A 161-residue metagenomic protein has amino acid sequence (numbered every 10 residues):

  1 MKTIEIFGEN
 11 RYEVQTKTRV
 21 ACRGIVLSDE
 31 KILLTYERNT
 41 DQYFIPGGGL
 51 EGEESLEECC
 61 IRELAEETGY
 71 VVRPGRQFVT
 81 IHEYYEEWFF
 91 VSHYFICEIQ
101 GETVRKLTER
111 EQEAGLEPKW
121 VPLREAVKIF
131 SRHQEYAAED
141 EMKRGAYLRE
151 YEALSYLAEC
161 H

Functional and structural regions predicted by a protein language model:
M1-R23: Acidic, metal-coordinating catalytic segment for phosphate/diphosphate chemistry, firing primarily on the Nudix
V20-C22, E30, H93, L116: Change "...and in nucleic-acid phosphodiester-cleaving endonucleases..." to "...and in nucleic-acid processing enzymes
L27-E66: Conserved Nudix-box catalytic region and its N-terminal flanking loop in Nudix hydrolases and closely related
D41, E111-H161: Nudix hydrolase/Nudix homology domain
G48, R62, G75, V121-R124: Structural detector for helix-capping/boundary residues
V71-V79: A short coil-to-beta-strand element that immediately follows conserved catalytic motifs
Y84-K106, K119, L123-R124: Active-site-adjacent beta-strand/loop module that shapes the phosphate/pyrophosphate-binding cleft
